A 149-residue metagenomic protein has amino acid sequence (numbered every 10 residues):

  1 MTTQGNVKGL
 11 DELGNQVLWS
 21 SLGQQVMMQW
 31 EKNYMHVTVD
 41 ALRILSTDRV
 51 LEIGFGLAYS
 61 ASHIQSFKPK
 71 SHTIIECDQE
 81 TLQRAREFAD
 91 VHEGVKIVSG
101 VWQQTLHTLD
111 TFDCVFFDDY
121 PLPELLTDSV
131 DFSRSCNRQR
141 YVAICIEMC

Functional and structural regions predicted by a protein language model:
M1-C149: The AdoMet/dcAdoMet-binding core of the Class I SAM-like
